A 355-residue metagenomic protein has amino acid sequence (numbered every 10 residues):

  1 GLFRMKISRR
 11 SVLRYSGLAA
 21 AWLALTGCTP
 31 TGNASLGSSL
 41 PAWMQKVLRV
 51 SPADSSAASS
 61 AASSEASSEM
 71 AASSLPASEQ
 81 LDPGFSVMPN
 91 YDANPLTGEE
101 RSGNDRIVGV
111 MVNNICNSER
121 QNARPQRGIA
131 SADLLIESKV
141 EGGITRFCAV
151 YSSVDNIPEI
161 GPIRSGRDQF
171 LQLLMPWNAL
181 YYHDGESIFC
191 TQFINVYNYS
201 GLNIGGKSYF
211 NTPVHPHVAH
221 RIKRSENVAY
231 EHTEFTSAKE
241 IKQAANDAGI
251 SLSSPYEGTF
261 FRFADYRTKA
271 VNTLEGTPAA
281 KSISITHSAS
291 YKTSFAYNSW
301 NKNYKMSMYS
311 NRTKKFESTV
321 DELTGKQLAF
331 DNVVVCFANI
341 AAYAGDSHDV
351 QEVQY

Functional and structural regions predicted by a protein language model:
G1-S11, Y15-T26: N-terminal secretory signal peptides
R4, S11, S38-K46, A53 (+2 more regions): Polar/charged alpha-helical tracts
G27, L40-P41, Q45-P52, G249 (+2 more regions): Short, flexible coil/linker elements and helix-boundary hinge sites characteristic of intrinsically disordered
T29-L36: Bacterial lipoprotein signal-peptidase II cleavage site
G37-A77: Post-signal peptide N-terminal segment of mature Sec-exported envelope proteins
L75-L134, E141-Y355: A surface/extracellular/periplasmic glyco- and lipid-processing/surface-interacting theme
